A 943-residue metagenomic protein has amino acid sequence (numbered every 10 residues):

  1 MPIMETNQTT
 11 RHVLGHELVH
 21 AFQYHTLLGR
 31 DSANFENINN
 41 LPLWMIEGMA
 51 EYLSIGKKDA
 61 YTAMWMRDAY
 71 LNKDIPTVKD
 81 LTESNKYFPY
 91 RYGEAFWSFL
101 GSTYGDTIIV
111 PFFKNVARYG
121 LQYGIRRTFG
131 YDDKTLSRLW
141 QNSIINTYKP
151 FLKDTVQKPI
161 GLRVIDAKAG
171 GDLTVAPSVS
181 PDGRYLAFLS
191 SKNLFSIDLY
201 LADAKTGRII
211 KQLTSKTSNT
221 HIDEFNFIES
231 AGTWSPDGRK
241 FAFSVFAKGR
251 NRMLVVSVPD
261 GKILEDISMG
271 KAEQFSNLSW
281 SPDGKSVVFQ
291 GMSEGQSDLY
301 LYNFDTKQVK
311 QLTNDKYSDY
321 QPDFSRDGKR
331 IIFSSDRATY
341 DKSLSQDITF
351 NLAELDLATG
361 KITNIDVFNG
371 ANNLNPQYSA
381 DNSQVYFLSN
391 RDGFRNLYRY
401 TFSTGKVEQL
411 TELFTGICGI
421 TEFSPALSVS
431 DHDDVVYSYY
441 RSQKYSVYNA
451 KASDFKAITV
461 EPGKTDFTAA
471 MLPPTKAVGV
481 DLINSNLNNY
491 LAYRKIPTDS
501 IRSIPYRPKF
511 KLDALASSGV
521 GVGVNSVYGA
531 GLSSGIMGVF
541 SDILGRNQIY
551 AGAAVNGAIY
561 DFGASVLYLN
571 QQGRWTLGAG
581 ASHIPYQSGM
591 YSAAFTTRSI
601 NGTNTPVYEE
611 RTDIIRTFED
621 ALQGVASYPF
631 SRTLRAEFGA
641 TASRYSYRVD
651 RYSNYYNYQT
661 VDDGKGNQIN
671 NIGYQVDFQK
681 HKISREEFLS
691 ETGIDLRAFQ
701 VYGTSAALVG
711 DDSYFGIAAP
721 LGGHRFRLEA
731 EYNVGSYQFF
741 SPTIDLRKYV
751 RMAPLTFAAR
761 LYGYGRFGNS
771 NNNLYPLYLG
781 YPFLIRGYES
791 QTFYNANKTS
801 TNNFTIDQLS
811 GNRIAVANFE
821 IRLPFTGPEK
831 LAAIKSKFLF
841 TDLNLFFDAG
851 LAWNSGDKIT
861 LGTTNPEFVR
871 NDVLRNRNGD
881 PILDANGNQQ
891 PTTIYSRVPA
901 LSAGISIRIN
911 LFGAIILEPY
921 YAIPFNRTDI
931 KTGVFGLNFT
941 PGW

Functional and structural regions predicted by a protein language model:
M1, E5-A21, H25-T103, V110-R163: Acidic/His/Gly-enriched intrinsically disordered linker/tail segments that often contain short helix/coil "MoRF-like"
A63, G170-D172, L189-Y200, K216-F227 (+12 more regions): A flexible loop/linker signature enriched in serine peptidases of the S9 family
S84, P111-D223, F227-G232, F241: Beta/coil-rich, acidic/histidine-enriched accessory regions frequently appended to metallopeptidases
P177-Y185, G232-K240, N277-S286, P322-R330 (+2 more regions): Blade-terminus and WD-like Trp-Asp/Gly-His loop motifs, strongest in beta-propeller folds
Q308, K361, K406, L544-I549 (+7 more regions): Repeated loop/turn-to-beta-strand initiation elements of outer-membrane beta-barrel proteins
S453-L569, R574, K680-L721, R897 (+1 more regions): Outer-membrane beta-barrel initiation region
Y586, S592-A594, Y608-D613, L622-G624 (+5 more regions): C-terminal outer-membrane beta-barrel translocator/porin domains of Gram-negative envelope proteins and their
L708, I909, K931-W943: Outer-membrane beta-barrel "beta-signal"
